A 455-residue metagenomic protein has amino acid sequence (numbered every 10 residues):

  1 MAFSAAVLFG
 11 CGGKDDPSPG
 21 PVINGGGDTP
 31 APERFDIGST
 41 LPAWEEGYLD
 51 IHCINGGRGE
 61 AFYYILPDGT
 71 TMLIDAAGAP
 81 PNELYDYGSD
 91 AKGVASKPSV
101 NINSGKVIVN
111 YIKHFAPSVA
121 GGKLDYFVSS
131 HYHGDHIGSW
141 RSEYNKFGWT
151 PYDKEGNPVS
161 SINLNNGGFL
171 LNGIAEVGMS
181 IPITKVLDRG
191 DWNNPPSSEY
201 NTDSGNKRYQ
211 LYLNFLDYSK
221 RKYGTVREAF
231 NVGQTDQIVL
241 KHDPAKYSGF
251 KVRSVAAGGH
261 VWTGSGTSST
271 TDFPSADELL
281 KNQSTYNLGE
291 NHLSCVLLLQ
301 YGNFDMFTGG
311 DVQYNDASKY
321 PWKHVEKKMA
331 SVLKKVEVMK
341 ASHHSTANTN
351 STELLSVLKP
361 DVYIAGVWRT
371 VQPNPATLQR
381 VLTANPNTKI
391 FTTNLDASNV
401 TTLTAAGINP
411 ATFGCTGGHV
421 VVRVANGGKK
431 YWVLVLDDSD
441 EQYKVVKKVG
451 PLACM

Functional and structural regions predicted by a protein language model:
V7-G10: C-terminal motif of bacterial Sec signal peptides marking the signal peptidase cleavage site
G12-D15: Bacterial signal peptide processing site
N24-D50, G56-G57, Y111-Y126, I137-D316 (+3 more regions): Flexible, acidic/histidine-containing loops and adjacent segments that form or flank the divalent-metal
C53-I54, L73-D75, F307-G309, K340: Short hydrophobic beta-strand that contains or immediately precedes a catalytic carboxylate
F62-L66, I74-A76, E83-Y87, G138-E143 (+6 more regions): Short, solvent-exposed loop/turn and secondary-structure capping segments
P67-M72, A77-V186, K328-T346, V357-Y363: Active-site metal-binding motif and surrounding structural segment of the metallo-beta-lactamase
G78-P81, H133-H136, N193-N194, V261 (+3 more regions): Short acidic, S/G/P-rich loop/turn micro-motifs used as interaction or catalytic elements
S139, S318-H419: Long, structured stretches of catalytic cores involved in phosphate-ester chemistry, encompassing
